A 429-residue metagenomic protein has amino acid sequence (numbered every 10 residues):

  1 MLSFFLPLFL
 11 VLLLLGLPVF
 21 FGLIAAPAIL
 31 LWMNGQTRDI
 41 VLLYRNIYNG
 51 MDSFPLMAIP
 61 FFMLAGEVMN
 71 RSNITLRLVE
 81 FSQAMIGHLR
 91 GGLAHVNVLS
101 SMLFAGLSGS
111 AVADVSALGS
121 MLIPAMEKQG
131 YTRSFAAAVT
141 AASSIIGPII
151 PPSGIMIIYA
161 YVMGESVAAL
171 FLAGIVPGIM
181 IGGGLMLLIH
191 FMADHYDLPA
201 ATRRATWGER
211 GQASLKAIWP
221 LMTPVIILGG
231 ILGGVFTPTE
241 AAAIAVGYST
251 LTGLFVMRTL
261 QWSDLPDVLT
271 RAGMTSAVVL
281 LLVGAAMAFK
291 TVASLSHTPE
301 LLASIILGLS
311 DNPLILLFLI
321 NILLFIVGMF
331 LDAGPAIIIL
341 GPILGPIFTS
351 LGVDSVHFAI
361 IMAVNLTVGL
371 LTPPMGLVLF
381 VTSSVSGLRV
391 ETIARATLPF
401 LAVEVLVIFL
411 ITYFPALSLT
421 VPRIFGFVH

Functional and structural regions predicted by a protein language model:
M1-H429: Alpha-helical transmembrane segments of multi-pass membrane transport proteins
